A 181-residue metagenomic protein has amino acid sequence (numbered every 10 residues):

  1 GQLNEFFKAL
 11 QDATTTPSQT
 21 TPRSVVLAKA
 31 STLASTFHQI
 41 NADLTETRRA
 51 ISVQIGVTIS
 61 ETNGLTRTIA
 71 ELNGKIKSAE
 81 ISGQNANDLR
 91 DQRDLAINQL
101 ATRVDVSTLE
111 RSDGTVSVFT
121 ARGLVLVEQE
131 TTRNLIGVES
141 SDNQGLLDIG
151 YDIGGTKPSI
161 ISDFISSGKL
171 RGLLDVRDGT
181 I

Functional and structural regions predicted by a protein language model:
G1-T16, P22-I76, L89-V104, D163-I181: Amphipathic, non-membrane alpha-helical segments that mediate helix-helix packing for oligomeric assemblies
T68-E71, K77-I181: Phosphate-proximal small/polar/acidic motifs at interfaces that engage nucleotide phosphates, polyphosphates
